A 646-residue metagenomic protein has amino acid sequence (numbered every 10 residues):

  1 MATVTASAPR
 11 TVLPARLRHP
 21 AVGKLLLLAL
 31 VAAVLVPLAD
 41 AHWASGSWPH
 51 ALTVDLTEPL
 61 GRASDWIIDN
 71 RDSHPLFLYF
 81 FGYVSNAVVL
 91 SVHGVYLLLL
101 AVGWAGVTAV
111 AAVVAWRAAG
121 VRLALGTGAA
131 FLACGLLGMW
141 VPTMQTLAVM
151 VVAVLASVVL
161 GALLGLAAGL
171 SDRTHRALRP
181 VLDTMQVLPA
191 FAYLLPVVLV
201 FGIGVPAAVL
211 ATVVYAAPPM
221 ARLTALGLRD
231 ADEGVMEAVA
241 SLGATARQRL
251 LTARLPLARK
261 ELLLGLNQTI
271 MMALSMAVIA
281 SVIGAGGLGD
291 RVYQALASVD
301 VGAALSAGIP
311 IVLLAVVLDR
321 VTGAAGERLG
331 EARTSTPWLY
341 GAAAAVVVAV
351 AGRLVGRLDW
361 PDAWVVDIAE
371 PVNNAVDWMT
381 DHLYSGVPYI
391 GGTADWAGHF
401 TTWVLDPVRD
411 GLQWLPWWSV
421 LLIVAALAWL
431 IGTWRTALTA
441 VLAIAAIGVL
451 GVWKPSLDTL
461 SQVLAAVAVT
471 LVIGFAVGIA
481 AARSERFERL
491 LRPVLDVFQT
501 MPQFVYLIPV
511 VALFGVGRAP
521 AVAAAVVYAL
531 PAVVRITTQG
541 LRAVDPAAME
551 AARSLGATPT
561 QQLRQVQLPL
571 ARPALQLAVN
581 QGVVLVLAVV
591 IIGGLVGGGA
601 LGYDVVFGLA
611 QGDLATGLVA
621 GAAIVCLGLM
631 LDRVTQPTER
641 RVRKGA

Functional and structural regions predicted by a protein language model:
M1-A148, R320-S461, T635-A646: N-terminal, non-cleaved signal-anchor transmembrane helix
V89-L100, W140-V152, H175, L182-M185 (+15 more regions): Alpha-helical membrane-interface segments at transmembrane helix boundaries
C134, V149-V152, A156-G169, R179-A216 (+5 more regions): Generic hydrophobic transmembrane alpha-helix motif, especially the helices
V154, L210, V214, A246-I279 (+10 more regions): Transmembrane alpha-helices
V158-A162, L166-R176, D183-D300, A304 (+1 more regions): Hydrophobic alpha-helical bundles that form the membrane domains of multi-pass transporters
L199, L228, M272-L314, A512 (+3 more regions): Glycine-rich helix-loop "coupling/hinge" segments at transmembrane-helix boundaries in multipass transporters
M220-G265, P493, A532-Q581, V605: Short cytoplasmic-facing helical segments at TM-TM junctions of multi-pass membrane proteins
R229, K260, L264, L305-G356 (+3 more regions): C-terminal transmembrane helix and the adjacent membrane-cytosol boundary/short C-terminal tail of inner/organellar
